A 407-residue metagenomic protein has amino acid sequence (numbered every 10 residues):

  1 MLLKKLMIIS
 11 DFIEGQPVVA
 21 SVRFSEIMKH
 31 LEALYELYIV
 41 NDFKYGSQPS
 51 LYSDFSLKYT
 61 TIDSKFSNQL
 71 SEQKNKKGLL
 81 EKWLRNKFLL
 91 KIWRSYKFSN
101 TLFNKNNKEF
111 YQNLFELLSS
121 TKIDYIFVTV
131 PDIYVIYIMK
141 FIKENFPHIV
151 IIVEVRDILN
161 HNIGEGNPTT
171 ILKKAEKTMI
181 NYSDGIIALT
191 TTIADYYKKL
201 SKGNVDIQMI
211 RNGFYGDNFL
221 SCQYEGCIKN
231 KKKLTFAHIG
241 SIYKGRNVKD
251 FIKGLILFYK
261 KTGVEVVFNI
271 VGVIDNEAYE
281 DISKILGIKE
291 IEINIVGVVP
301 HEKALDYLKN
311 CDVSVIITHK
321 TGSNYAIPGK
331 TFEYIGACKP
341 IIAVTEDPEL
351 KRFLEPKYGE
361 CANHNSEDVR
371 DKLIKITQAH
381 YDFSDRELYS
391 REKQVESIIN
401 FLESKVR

Functional and structural regions predicted by a protein language model:
M1-N68, F258, E403: N-terminal subdomain of nucleotide-sugar transferases
M7, I228-R246, I252-K253: Conserved donor-binding/catalytic core segment of Leloir-type glycosyltransferases
E26-I27, T101, K105-Y111, F115 (+4 more regions): Membrane-proximal helix-turn-helix segments that form the acceptor-binding/catalytic region of lipid-linked
S67-E72, G164-G166, K198, Q208 (+1 more regions): Acidic anion/phosphate-binding donor-loop and adjacent secondary structure in glycosyltransferase catalytic cores
V150-I152, N160-T178, G216: Nucleotide-sugar donor phosphate/pyrophosphate-binding loop at the beta->alpha transition of glycosyltransferases
T192, N212-G213: Carbohydrate-associated surface elements
R246, P300-D306, S314-E333, I342-R352: Nucleotide-sugar-dependent
V271-G272, Y279-L305: Nucleotide-activated donor-binding/catalytic signature segment of Leloir-type glycosyltransferases, i.e., the conserved
